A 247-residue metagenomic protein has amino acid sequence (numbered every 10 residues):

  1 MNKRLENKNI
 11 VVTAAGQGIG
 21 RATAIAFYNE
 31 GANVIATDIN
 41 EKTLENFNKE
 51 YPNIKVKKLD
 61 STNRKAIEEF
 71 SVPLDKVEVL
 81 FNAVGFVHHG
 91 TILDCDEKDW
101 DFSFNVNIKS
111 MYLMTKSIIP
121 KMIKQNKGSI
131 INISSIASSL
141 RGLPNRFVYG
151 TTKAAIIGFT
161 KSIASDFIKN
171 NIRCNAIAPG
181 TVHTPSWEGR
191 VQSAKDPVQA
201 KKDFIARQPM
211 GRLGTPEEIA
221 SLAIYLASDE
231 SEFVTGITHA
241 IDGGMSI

Functional and structural regions predicted by a protein language model:
G16-G18: Conserved glycine-rich cofactor-binding loop
V84-H88: Conserved NAD(P)H cofactor-binding loop of Rossmann-fold oxidoreductase domains
T91-I92, D96-F104, F204: Substrate-binding pocket helix/loop in short-chain dehydrogenase/reductase
Y112, R212-I241, S246: C-terminal substrate-recognition "lid" of short-chain dehydrogenase/reductases
T115, T152, T160: Active-site helix of classical SDR
P120, S165-K169, E232: Alpha-helical segment proximal to the catalytic Tyr-Lys
S135: Residue(s) in the substrate-gating loop at a strand-loop-helix junction that position the organic substrate next
